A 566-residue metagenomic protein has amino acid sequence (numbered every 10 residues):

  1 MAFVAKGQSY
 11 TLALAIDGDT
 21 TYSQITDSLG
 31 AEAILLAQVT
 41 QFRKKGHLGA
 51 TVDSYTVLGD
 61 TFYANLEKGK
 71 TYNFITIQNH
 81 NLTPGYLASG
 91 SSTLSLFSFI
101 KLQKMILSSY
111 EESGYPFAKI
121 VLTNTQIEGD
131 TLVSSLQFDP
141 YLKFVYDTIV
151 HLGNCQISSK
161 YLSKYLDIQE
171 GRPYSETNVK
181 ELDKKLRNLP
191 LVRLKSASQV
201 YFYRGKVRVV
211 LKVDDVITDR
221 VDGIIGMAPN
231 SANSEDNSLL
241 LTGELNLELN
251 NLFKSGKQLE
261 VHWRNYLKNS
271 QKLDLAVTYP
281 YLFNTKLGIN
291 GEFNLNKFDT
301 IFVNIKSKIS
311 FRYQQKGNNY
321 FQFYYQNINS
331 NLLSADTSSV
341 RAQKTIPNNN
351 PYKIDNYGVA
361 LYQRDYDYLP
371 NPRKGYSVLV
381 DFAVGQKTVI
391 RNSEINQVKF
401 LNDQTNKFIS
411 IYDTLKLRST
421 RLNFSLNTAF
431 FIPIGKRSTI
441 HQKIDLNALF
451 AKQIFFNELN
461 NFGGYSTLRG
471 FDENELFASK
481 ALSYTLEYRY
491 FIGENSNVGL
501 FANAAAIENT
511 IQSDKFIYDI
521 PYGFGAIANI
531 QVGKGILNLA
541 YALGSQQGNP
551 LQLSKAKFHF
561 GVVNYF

Functional and structural regions predicted by a protein language model:
M1-T11, I432, F566: Bacterial Sec-dependent N-terminal signal peptides
A5-S231, L240-N246, E260-T278, F408-I411 (+2 more regions): Periplasmic polypeptide-binding modules associated with outer-membrane biogenesis and secretion
L87, A335, T510-S513: Short acidic, glycine/proline-rich loop/turn micro-motifs
V121, S196, I309, Y362-D367 (+3 more regions): Glycine-rich, charged/polar anion/phosphate-binding loops that engage phosphate groups from diverse ligands
Q156, S175-S377, F462, E475-A478 (+2 more regions): Gram-negative/organellar outer-membrane beta-barrel architecture
I157-Y161, N331-A335, T388-N392, Q453: Short acidic/His/Gly/Ser-rich catalytic and metal-binding motifs that mark active-site loops of diverse hydrolases
T242-N246, E260-N265, D274-A276, Y376-F566: C-terminal transmembrane beta-barrel domains of outer membrane proteins
